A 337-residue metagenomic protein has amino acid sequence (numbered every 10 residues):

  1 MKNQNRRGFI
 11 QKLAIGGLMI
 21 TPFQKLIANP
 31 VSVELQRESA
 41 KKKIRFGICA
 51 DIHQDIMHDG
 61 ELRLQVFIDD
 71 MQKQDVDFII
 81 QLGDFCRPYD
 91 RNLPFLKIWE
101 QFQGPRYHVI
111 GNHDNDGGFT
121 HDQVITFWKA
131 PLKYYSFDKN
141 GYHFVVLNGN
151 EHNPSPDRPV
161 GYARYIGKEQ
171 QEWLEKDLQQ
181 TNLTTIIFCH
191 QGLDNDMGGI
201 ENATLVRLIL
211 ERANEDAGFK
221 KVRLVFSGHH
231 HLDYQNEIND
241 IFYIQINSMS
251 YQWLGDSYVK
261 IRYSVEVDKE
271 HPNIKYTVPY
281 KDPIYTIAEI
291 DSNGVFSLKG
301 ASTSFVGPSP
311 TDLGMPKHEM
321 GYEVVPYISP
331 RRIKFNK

Functional and structural regions predicted by a protein language model:
M1-L18: N-terminal secretory signal peptides and thylakoid transit peptides that target proteins across membranes
Q4, I27-P94: N-terminal active-site segment of His-dependent metallophosphoesterases
R37-F46, S136-G149, Q180-T185, I238-F242 (+1 more regions): Beta-strand-turn-beta hairpins that frame and shape the catalytic cleft of phosphate-ester-processing enzymes
A40, D268-K337: A short C-terminal boundary segment appended to hydrolase-like catalytic domains
D51, G83-D84, G111-N112, H190 (+1 more regions): Active-site glycine-centered loops adjacent to acidic/histidine catalytic or metal-binding residues that shape
D90-E175, L205-V222, L232-K275, P279-Y280 (+1 more regions): Extended active-site neighborhood of metal-dependent phosphoesterases/phosphodiesterases
G149, F188-L193, H229-H230, A301-T303: Short, well-ordered beta-to-alpha junction loops that form the rim of enzyme active sites and present histidine/acidic
Q179-D196: Short acidic, glycine-rich surface-loop motifs adjacent to enzyme active sites
